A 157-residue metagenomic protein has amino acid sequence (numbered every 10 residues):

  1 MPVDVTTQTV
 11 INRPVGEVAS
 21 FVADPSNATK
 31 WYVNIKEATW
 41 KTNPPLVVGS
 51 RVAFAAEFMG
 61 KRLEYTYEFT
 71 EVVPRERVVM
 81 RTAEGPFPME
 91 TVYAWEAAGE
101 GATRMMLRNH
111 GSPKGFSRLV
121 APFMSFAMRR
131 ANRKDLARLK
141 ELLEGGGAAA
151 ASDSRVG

Functional and structural regions predicted by a protein language model:
M1-V47, L142-E144, S154-G157: Hydrophobic ligand-binding cavity/cleft-lining segments
D4-T6, R62-T66, P88-V92: Short, surface-exposed coil-to-beta transition loops
Q8-N12, T39, A55, E68 (+1 more regions): Generic structural detector for well-ordered beta-strands
I11-R13, F58-G60, G111-G115: Beta-strand elements of well-folded, non-transmembrane domains
V15-G16, N43-L46, T70-R75, A94-R104: A short, structured loop/turn motif at beta-sheet edges
R51-E57, V78-E84: Short beta-strand segments that buttress and anchor functional surface loops
F58-E71, M80-R81: Helix-adjacent hinge/juxtasegments
V79-K134, L139-E141, A150-S152: Beta-strand/loop substructures that line and gate deep hydrophobic ligand-binding cavities in soluble
